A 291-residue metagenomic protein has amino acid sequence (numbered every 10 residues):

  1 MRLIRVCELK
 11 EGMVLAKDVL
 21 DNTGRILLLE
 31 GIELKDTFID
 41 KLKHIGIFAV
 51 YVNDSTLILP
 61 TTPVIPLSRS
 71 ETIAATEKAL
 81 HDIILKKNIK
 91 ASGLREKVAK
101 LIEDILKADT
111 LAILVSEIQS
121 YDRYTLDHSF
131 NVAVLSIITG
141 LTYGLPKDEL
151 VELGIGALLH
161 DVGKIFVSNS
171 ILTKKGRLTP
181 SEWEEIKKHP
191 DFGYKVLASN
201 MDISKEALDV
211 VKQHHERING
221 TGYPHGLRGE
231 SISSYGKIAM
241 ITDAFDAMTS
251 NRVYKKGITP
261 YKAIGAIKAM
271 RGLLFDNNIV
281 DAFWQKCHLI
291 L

Functional and structural regions predicted by a protein language model:
M1-L101, I105-A108, A112, K256-L291: Terminal helices and disordered tails flanking the catalytic cores of nucleotide-processing hydrolases
L20, R25-L27, E152, L159 (+3 more regions): Short glycine- and Lys/Arg-enriched binding-loop motifs that mark or flank ligand-binding interfaces
R25, I32, A157, K164 (+1 more regions): Gly/Ser/Thr-rich helix-start
L42, G144-I155, L197-Q213, I232-I238 (+2 more regions): Acidic/histidine metal-binding catalytic segments
D54-E185, Y194-M201, K205-E206: Acidic/His-rich, divalent-metal-binding segments that scaffold phosphate/diphosphate chemistry
K97, I118, G156, H189 (+3 more regions): Short acidic/histidine-centered micro-motifs embedded in hydrophobic/aromatic stretches that mark compact functional
K174-F192, R217-L291: Divalent-cation-assisted or electrostatically stabilized phosphate/pyrophosphate-binding catalytic cores
